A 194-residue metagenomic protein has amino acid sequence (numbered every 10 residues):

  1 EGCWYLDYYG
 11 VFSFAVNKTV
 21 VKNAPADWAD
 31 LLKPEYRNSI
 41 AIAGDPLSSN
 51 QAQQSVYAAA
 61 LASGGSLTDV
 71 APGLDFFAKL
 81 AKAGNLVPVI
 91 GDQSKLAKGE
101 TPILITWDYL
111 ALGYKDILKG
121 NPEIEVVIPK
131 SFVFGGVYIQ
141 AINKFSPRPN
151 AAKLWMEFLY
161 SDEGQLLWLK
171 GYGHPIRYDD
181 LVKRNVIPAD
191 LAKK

Functional and structural regions predicted by a protein language model:
E1-T101: Extracytoplasmic ligand-binding site segments that recognize negatively charged/polar headgroups
K18, G44, D108-Y109, G171-Y172: Short secondary-structure boundary segments
P34, A62, L80-A83, K95 (+6 more regions): Structured segments of extracytoplasmic/periplasmic soluble domains in secreted or envelope-associated proteins
L47-S48, D92-S94, Y109-G113, S131-V133: Short, catalytically relevant binding-site loops at active-site mouths
L74-L80, K119-K144, L191-K193: Periplasmic-binding protein-like
P102-P122: A ligand-binding cleft/hinge motif common to bilobed small-molecule-binding domains
V133-F134, Y138, N143-K194: Mature extracytoplasmic/periplasmic domains
